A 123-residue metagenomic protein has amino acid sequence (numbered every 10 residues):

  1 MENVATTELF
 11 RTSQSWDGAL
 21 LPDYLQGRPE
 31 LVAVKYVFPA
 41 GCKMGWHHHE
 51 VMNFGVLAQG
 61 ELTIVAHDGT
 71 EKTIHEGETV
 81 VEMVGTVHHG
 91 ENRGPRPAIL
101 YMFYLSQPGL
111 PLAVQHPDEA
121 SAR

Functional and structural regions predicted by a protein language model:
M1-V32, Q115-R123: A short, N-terminal "cap"/entry segment at the start of jelly-roll beta-barrel domains of the cupin/DSBH fold
D23-Y24, M44-H49, A66, T73 (+1 more regions): Short histidine-centered beta-strand/loop micro-motifs that create catalytic or ligand/metal-coordination sites
L31, F38-E50: Secreted/periplasmic proteins that engage bacterial cell-wall peptidoglycan
F38, D68-G85: Short acidic-glycine-tyrosine-enriched beta hairpin
M44, E61-V65, T79: Short beta-strand segments in beta-sandwich/barrel cores
H49-D68: Glycine- and acidic-residue-biased ligand/ion/polar-headgroup-sensing regions
H75-E76, G85-L110: Ligand-binding loop in jelly-roll beta-barrel domains
